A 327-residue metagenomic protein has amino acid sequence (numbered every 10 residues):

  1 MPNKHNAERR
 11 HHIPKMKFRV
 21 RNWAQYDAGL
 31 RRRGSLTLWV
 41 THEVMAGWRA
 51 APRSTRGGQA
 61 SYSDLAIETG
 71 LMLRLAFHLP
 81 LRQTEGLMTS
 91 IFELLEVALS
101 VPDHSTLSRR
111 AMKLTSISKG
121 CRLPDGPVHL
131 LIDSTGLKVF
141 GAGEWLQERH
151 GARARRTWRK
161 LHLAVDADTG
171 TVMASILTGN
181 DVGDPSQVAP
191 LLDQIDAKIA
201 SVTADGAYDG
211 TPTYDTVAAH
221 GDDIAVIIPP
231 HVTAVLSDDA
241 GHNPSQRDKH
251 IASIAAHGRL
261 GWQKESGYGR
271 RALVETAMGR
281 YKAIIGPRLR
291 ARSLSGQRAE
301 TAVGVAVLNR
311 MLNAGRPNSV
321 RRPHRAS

Functional and structural regions predicted by a protein language model:
P2-K4, H11-K15, R19, G206-A283 (+2 more regions): Helix-centered, glycine/charged polyanion-binding patches within enzymatic domains that contact phosphate-containing
P2-R56: Basic, low-complexity segments
E8-R9, L192, G261-W262, G296: Short hydrophobic/aromatic segments of transmembrane alpha-helices and their interfaces
P14-M16, Y26, L36, T135-G136 (+5 more regions): Glycine-rich, flexible loop/turn motifs
K15-K17, R31, R271, P287-S327: C-terminal domain-tail junction helix/linker
P52-E68, M72, A76-R82, G86 (+9 more regions): Polybasic low-complexity intrinsically disordered regions
L95-A98, R310: Short arginine-rich
